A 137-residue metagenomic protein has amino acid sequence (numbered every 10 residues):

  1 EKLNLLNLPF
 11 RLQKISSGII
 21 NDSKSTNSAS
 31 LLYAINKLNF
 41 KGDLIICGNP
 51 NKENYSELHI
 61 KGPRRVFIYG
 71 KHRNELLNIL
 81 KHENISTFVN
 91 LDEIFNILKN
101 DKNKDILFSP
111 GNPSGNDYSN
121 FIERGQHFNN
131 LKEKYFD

Functional and structural regions predicted by a protein language model:
E1-R64: Nucleotide phosphate-binding/pyrophosphate-handling subdomain across enzymes that bind or process nucleotide phosphates
T26, N49-N51, H72, L107-N116: Short glycine-rich anion-binding loops that position phosphate/pyrophosphate groups of nucleotides and phosphorylated
Y33-K37, N78, N130-K134: Short, well-ordered alpha-helices that flank and scaffold nucleotide-derived cofactor binding pockets
A34-I35, L58-I60, L80-H82, N120-R124: Short, glycine/charged-enriched secondary-structure capping and boundary segments
L44-I46, I68, F108: Structural beta-sheet core signal
N51-I106: C-terminal helical cap/extension that packs against the catalytic core of soluble nucleotide-cofactor enzymes
P110-D137: Glycine/aspartate-rich loop-and-adjacent alpha/beta segment that forms the canonical ThDP
